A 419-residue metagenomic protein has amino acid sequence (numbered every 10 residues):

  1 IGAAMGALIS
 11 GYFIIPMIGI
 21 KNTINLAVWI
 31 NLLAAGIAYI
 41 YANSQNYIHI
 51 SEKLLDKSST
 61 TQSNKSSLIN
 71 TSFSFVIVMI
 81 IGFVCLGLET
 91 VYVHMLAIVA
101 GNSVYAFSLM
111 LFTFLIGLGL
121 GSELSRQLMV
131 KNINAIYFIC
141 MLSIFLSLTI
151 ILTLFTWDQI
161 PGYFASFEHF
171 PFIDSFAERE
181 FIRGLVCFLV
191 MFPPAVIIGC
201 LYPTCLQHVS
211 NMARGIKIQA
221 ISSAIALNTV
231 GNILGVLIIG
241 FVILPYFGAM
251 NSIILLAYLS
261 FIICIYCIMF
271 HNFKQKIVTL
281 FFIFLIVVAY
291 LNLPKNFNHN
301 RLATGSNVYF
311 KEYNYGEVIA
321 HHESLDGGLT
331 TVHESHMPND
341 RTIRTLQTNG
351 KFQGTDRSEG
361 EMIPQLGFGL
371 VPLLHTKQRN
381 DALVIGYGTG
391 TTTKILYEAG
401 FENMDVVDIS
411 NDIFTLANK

Functional and structural regions predicted by a protein language model:
I1-K419: Alpha-helical transmembrane segments of multi-pass membrane proteins
